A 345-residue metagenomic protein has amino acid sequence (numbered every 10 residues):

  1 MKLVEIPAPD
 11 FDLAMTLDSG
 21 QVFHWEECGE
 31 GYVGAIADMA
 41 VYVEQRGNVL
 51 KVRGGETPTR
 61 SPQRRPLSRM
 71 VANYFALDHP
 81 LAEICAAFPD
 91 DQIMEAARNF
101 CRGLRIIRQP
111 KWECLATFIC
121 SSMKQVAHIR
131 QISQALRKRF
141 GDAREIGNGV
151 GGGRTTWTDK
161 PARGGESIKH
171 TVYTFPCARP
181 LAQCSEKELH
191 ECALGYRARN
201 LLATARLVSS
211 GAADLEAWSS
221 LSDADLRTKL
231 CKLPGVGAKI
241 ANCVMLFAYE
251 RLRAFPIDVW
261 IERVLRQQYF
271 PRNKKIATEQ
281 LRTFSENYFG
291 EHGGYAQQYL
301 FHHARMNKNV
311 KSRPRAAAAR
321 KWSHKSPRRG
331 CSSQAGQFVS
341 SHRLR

Functional and structural regions predicted by a protein language model:
M1-R345: HhH-family (HhH-GPD) DNA N-glycosylase catalytic core used in base-excision repair
